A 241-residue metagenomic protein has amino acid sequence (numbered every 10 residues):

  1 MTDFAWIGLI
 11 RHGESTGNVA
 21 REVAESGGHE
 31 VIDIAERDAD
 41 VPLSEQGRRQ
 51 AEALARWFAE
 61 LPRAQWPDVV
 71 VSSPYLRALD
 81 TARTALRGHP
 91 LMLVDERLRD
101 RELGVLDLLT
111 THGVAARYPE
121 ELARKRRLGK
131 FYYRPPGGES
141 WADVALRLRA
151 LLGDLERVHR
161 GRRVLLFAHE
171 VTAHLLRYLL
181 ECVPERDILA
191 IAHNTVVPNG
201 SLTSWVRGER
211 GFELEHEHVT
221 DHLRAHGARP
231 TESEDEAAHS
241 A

Functional and structural regions predicted by a protein language model:
M1-P67, R83-A85, E209-A241: An N-terminal RHG(E/S)-centered segment typical of histidine phosphatases
D3-G8, R49-A123, R186, N194-T203 (+1 more regions): Phosphate-coordination/substrate-recognition cap region in phosphate-metabolizing enzymes
D33-P42, R124-A142: Short glycine/proline- and acidic residue-enriched helix-loop micro-motifs that form flexible lids or anion-recognition
E45-A53, R117, D143-A150: A non-catalytic, amphipathic alpha-helix used as a structural packing/dimerization or gating element in enzyme scaffolds
S72-S73, L146, F167-A168: Short beta-strand scaffold positions
H89, A150-E213: Active-site-adjacent alpha-helix immediately C-terminal to a catalytic or transition-state-stabilizing loop
R134-R157: Internal catalytic-core helix/loop-beta-alpha segment that presents or stabilizes conserved functional determinants
